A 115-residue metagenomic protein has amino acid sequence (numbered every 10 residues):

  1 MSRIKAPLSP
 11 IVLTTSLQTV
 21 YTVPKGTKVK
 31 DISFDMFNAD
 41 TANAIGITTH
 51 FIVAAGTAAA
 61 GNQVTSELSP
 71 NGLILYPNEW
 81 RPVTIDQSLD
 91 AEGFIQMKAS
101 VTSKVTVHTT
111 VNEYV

Functional and structural regions predicted by a protein language model:
M1-K30, D90-E92, K98-V115: C-terminal interaction-tip segments
K30, F34-M36: Beta-strand cores of secreted/periplasmic/IMS beta-sandwich domains, seen most often in copper-related folds
F37-A42, S100: Short solvent-exposed strand-capping/beta-turn motif centered on an Asx-Ser/Thr pair
N43-I45, A58, K104-T106: Intrinsically disordered, low-complexity acidic/polar segments
T48-I52, H108-T110: Beta-strand signatures of extracellular beta-sandwich domains
F51-T57, Y114-V115: Short edge-strand/loop segments of extracellular domains
A55-F94: Intrinsically disordered, low-complexity Pro/Gly/Ser/Thr-rich segments with frequent PxxP/GP/PP motifs and embedded
